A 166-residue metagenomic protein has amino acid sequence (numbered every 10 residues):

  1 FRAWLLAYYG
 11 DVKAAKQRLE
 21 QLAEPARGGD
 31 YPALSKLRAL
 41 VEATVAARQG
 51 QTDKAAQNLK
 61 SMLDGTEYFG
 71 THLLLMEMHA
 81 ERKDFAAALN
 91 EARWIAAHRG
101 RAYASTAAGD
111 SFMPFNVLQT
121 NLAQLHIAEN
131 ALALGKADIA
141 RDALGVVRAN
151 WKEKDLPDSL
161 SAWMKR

Functional and structural regions predicted by a protein language model:
F1-R2, G29-L40, G65-L74, N116-L125 (+1 more regions): Generic helix N-cap/helix-start motif at coil->alpha-helix transitions
E20-P32, Q57-F69, W94-S105, D110-V117 (+1 more regions): Solenoid-like repeat scaffolds
L34, L40, A47-G50, K54-Q57 (+1 more regions): C-terminal structural cap/anchor segments
P114-I127, A131, G135-A143, L160: Extracytoplasmic/secretory-pathway proteins
A137-R166: Terminal, low-structured helical/coil segments at or just beyond the last alpha-helical repeat
